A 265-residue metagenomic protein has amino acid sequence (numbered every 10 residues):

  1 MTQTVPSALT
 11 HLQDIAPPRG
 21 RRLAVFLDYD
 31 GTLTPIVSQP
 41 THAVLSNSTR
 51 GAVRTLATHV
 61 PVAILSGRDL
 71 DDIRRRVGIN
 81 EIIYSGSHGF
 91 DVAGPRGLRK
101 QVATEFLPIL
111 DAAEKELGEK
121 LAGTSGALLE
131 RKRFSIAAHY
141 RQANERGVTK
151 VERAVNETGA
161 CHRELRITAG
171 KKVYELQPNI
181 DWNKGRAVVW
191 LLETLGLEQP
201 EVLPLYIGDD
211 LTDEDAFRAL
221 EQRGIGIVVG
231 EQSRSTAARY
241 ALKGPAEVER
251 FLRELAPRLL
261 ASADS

Functional and structural regions predicted by a protein language model:
T2-A8, G20, G185-S265: Mg2+-dependent phosphoryl-transfer enzymes with acidic/Ser/Thr/Gly-rich catalytic loops
T4-R21, D71-R76: Short amphipathic alpha-helices and their capping/turn segments at secondary-structure boundaries
P18-Q39, I64, V188: Asp-based phosphoryl-transfer active-site loop
V44-K132: Active-site phosphate-binding/coordination module
D69-S87, R146-R166: Substrate-recognition/cap helix-loop segment adjacent to the acidic, metal-dependent catalytic center of Asp-based
S87, R96-A112, G170-P200: Substrate-recognition "cap/lid" segment bordering the active-site pocket of phosphatases
A127-N144, E164-Q177: Charged, glycine-interspersed solvent-exposed loop segments at helix/strand-loop junctions that cap or gate access
